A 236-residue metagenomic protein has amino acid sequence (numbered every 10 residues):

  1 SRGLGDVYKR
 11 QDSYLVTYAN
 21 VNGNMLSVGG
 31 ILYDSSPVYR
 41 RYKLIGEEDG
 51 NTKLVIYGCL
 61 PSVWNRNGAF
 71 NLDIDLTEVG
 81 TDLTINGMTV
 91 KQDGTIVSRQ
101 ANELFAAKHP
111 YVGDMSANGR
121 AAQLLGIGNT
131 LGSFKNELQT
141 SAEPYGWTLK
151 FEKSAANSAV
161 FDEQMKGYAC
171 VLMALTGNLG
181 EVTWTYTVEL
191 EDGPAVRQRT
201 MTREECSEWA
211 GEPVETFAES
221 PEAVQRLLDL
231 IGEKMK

Functional and structural regions predicted by a protein language model:
S1-R2, V38: Classical N-terminal targeting signals for secretion and organelle import
G3-Y8: Short, small-residue-biased leader/transition segments that mark boundaries at the very start of proteins
K9-Y18: Alpha-helical transmembrane signal-anchor/signal-peptide segments
Y18-N22, I74-T77: Extracellular and analogous surface-interaction loops
N22-G68, G119-E191: Mature extracytoplasmic domains of secretory-pathway proteins
G68-E78, L227-K236: Beta-sandwich interaction modules
N71-G94, M173-R197: A short amphipathic beta-strand at an alpha->beta junction
T95-E163, W184, E189-K236: Bimodal "functional hotspot" detector
